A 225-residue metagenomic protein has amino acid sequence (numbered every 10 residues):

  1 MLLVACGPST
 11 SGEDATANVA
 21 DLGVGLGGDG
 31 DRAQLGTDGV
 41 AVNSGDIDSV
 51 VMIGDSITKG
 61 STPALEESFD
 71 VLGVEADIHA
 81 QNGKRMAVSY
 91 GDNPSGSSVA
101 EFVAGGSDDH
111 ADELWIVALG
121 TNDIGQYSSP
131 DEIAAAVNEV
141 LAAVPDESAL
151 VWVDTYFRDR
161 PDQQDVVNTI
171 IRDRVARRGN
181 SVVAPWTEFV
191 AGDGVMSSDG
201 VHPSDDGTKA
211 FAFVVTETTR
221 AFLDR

Functional and structural regions predicted by a protein language model:
M1-M52, I57-K59, P63, V71-L72 (+2 more regions): N-terminal secretory targeting modules
V4, P8, E13-D14, D21 (+5 more regions): Generic hydrophobic/packing signal
A15-N18, V74-A76, W152, W186: Tryptophan-centered motif/residue detector
S44-A135, D165: Conserved SGNH/GDSL esterase-like catalytic core that processes O-acyl groups on lipids and polysaccharides
G96-R225: Alpha-helical cap/lid subdomain in secreted, periplasmic, or secretory-pathway luminal O-acyl-processing enzymes
